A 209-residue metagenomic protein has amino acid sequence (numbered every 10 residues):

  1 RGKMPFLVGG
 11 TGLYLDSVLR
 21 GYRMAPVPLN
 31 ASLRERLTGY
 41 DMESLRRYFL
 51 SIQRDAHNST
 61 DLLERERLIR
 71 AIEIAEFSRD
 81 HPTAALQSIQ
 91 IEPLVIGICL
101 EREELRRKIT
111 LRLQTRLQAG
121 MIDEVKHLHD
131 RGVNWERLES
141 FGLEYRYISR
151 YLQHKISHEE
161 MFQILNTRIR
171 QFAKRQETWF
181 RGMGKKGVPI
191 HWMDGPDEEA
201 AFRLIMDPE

Functional and structural regions predicted by a protein language model:
R1-E209: Phosphate/pyrophosphate-binding catalytic cores of soluble transferases and nucleic-acid-acting enzymes
